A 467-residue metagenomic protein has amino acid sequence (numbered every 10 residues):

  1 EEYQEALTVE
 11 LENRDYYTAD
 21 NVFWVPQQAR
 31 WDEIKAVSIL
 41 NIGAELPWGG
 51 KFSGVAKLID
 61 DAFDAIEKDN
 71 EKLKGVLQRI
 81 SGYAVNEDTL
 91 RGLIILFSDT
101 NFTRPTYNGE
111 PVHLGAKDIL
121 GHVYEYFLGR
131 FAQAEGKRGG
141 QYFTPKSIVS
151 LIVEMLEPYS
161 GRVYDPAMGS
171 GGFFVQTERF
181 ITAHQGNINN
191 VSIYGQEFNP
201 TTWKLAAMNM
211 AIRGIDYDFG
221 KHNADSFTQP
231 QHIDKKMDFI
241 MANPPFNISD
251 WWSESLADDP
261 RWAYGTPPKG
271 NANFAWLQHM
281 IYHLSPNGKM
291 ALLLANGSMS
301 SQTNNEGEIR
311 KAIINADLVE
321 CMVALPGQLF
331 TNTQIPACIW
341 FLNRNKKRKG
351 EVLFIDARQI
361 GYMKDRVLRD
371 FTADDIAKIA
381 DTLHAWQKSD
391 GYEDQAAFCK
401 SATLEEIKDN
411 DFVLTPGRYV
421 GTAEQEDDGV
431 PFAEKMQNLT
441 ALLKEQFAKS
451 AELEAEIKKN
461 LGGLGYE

Functional and structural regions predicted by a protein language model:
E1-Y159, D218-Q231, A324-G327, K349-R358 (+2 more regions): Non-catalytic, mostly N-terminal accessory regions of nucleic-acid modification and defense proteins
Y83, H113, A167, G195-N199 (+9 more regions): Hydrophobic alpha-helical scaffolding
T89, I119, V123, T144 (+8 more regions): Helical mechanochemical/support elements of P-loop NTPase systems and associated helical scaffolds
R138-A242, N247-W251, L256-A263, F274-A275 (+3 more regions): Conserved S-adenosyl-L-methionine
F180, F246-N247, G297-M299, G327-L329 (+5 more regions): Short, glycine-/Ser/Thr-/acidic-enriched flexible segments
T182, A211, P245, Y282-S285 (+10 more regions): Hydrophobic alpha-helix feature that most strongly marks membrane-spanning transmembrane helices and their immediate
W203, P268-L342: Conserved Class I SAM-dependent methyltransferase catalytic core
L318-V319, L329-N332, P336-D381: C-terminal, active-site-flanking charged/polar segments
